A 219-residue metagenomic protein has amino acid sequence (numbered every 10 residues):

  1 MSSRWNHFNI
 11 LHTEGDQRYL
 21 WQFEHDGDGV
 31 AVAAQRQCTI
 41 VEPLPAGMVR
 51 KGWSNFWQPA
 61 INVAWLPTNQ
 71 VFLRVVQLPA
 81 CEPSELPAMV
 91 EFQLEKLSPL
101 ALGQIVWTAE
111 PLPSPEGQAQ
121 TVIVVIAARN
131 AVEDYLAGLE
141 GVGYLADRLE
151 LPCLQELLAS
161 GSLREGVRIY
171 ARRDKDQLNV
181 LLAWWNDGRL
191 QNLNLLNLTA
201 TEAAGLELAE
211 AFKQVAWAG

Functional and structural regions predicted by a protein language model:
M1-G219: Hydrophobic/aromatic-enriched cytosolic interaction surfaces used to assemble or bind macromolecules
